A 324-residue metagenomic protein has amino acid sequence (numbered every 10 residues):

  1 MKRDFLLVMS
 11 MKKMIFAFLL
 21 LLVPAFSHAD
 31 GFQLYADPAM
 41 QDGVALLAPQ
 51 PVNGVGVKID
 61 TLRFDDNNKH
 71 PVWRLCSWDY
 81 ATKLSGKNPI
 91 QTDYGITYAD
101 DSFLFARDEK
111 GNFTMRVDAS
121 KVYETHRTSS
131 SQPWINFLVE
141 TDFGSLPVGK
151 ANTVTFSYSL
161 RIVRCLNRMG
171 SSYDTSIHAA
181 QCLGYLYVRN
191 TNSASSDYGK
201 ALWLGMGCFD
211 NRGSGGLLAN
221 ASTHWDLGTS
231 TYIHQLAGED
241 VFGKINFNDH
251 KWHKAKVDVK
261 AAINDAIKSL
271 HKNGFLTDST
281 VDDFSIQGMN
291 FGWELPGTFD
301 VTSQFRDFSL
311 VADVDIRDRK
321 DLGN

Functional and structural regions predicted by a protein language model:
D4-L6, K12-F18: Sec-dependent signal peptide recognition, specifically the positively charged N-region followed immediately by
F16-S27: Hydrophobic h-region of N-terminal signal peptides that target proteins for export in Gram-negative bacteria
D30-T141, S196-N248, F305-D307, V311: Aromatic (Trp/Tyr/Phe) and Gly/Pro-enriched flexible surface segments
R116-T125, S159-L166, N290-G292: Generic short beta-strand segments
Q132-F156: Extracellular/lumenal carbohydrate-interaction signature centered on repeated Trp-anchored short motifs
W134-T141, A180-C182, K260-I267: Well-ordered, non-membrane alpha-helical segments in soluble/globular domains
N152-A262: Short helix-loop boundary/capping segments
A237-N324: Long, compositionally biased interface segments
